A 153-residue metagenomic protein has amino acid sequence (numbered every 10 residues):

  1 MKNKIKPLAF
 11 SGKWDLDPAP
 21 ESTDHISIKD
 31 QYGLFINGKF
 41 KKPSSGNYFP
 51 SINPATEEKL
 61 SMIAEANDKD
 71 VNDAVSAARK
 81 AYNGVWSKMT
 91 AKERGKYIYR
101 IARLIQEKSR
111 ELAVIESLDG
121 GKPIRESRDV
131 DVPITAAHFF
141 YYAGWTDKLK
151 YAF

Functional and structural regions predicted by a protein language model:
M1-I63, K96, R100, K148-F153: Terminal low-complexity tails and localization/encapsulation signals of metabolic enzymes
L60-K150: Glycine-rich loop-to-alpha-helix module at the N-terminal edge of alpha/beta enzyme cores
